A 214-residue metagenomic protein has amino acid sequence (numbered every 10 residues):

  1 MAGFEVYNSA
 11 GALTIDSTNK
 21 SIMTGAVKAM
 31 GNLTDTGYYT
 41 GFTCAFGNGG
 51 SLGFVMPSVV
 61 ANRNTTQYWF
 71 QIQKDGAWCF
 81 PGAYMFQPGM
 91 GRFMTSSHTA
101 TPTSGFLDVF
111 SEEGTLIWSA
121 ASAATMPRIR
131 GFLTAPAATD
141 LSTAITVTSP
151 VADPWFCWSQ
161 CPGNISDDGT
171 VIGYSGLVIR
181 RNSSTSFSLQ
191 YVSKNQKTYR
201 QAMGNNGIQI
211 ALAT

Functional and structural regions predicted by a protein language model:
M1-T43, P81-G91, S96-W155, S159-N164 (+1 more regions): Extracellular receptor-binding modules and their adjoining Ser/Thr/Gly/Asp/Asn-rich linkers
A45-T65, D153-Q160: Change to "...patches in solvent-exposed regions of secreted, membrane-anchored, or virion-exposed structural
G47-G49, S58-V59, S97-A100, S184 (+1 more regions): Generic structural motif
G53, F156, I179, F187-L189 (+1 more regions): Hydrophobic beta-strand residues in large extracellular and virion-surface proteins
G53, M90-F93, P102, S175 (+1 more regions): Generic structural motif
A61-G89, G173-R181, T185-K194: A cross-kingdom feature marking solvent-exposed beta-strand/loop segments within repeated, beta-rich binding/scaffold
N164-D168, S175: Carbohydrate-recognition beta-sandwich/jelly-roll modules in extracellular/periplasmic carbohydrate-active proteins
